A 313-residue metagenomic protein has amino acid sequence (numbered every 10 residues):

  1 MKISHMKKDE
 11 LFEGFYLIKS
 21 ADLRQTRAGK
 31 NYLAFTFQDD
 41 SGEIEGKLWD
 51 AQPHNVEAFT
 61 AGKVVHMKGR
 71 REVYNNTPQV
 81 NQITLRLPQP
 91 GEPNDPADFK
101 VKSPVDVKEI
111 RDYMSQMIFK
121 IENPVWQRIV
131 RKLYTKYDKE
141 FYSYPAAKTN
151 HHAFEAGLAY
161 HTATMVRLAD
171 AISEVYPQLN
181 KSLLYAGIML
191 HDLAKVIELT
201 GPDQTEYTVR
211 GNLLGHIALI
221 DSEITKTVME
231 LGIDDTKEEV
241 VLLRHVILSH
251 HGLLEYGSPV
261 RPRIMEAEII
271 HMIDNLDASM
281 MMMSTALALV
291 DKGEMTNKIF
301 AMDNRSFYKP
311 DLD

Functional and structural regions predicted by a protein language model:
M1-F12: OB-fold nucleic-acid-binding modules
E10-R27: Structural detector for short beta-strands of small beta-barrel domains
Y16, G62, M165, D274: Divalent metal-coordination and catalytic microenvironments
D22-N31, I44-E45, A51-A97: OB-fold single-stranded nucleic acid-binding module
A34-D39: Short, acidic/hydrophobic/Gly-rich beta-strand patch recurrent on exposed beta strands that often constitutes part
K68, H271, A288-L289, G293-D313: N-terminal intrinsically disordered, cationic/polar leader segments that include organellar targeting peptides
E92-L213, K237: Acidic/His-rich, divalent-metal-binding segments that scaffold phosphate/diphosphate chemistry
N150-H151, Y160, A171-V290: Divalent metal-dependent catalytic cores for phosphoryl transfer on phosphate-bearing substrates
